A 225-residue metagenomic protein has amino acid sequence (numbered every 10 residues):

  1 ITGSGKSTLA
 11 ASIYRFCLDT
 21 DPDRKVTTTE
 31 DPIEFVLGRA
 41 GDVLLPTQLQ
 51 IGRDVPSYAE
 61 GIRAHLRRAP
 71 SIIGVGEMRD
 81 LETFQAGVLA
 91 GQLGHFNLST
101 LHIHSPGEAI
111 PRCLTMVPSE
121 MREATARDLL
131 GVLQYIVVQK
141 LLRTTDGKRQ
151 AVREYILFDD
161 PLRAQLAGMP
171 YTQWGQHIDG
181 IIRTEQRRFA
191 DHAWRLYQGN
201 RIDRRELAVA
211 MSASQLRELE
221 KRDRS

Functional and structural regions predicted by a protein language model:
I1-S225: Short, flexible helix-loop junctions that flank or precede catalytic/ligand sites
